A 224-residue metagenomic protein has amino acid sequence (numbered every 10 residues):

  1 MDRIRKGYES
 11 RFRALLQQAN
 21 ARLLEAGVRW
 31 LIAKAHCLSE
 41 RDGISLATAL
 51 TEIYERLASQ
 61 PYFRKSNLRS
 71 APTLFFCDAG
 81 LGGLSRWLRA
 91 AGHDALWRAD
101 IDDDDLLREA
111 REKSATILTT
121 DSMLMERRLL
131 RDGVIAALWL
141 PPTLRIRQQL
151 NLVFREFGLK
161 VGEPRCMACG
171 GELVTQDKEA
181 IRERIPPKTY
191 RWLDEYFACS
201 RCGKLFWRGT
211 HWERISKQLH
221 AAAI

Functional and structural regions predicted by a protein language model:
E9-T51: Helix-enriched interaction subdomains in cytosolic or periplasmic regions, typified by TIR/SEFIR signaling/NADase cores
R11, A26-L31, T51-V161: Long, charged N-terminal interaction/targeting segments
S39, G43, A47-R69, R214-K217 (+1 more regions): SAM-dependent methyltransferases
D42-S45, D102, D177, P186: General structural signal for secondary-structure boundaries
D132-I224: Cys/His-clustered metal-coordination modules, chiefly Zn-binding fingers
